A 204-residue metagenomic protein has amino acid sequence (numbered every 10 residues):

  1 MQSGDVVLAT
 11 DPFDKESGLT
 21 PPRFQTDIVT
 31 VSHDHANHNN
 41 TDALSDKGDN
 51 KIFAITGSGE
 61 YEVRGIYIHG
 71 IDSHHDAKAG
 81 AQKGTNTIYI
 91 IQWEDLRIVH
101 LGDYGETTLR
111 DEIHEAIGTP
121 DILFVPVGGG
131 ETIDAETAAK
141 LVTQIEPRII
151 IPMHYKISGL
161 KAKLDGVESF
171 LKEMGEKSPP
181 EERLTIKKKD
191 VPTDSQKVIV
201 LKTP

Functional and structural regions predicted by a protein language model:
M1, V29, H33, I68 (+2 more regions): Divalent metal-coordination and catalytic microenvironments
D5, F24, G84-N86: Extracytoplasmic
V6-L8, I28, L96-I98, I122 (+1 more regions): Structural motif
K15-E60, H114-F124: Active-site metal-binding motif and surrounding structural segment of the metallo-beta-lactamase
K15-L19, D34-N40, E106-L109, G130-D134 (+1 more regions): Active-site environment of divalent metal-dependent phosphoester hydrolases
A43-V99: Portal/gating segments that form or line small-molecule/metal binding sites
A77-I145, A162: Active-site-proximal loop/helix segments of hydrolase catalytic cores
Q82-K83, I149-P204: Binuclear metal-ion centers of metallo-dependent hydrolases, dominated by the metallo-beta-lactamase
